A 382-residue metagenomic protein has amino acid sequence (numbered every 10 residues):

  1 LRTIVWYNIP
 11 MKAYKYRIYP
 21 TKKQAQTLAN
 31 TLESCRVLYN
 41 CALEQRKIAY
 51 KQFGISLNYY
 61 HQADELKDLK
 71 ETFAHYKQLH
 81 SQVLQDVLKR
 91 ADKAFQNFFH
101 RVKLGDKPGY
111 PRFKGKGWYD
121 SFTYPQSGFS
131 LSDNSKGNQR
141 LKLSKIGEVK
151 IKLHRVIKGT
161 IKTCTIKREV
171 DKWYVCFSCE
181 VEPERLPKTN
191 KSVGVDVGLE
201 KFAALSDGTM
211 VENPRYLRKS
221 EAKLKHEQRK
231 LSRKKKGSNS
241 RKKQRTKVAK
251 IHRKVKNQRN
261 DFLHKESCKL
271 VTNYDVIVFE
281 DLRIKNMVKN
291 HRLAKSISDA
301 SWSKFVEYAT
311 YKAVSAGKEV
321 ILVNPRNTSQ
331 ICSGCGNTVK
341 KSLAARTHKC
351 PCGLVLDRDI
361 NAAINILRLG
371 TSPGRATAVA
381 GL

Functional and structural regions predicted by a protein language model:
R2-I9, K295-S296, A300-L382: Positively charged, low-complexity nucleic-acid-binding target-recognition regions
R2-L84: Gly/serine-rich nucleotide phosphate-binding loop at the start of the catalytic core of nucleotide/ADP-ribose-handling
T21, S135, E169-V170, S206-T209 (+1 more regions): Short acidic-glycine loop/turn motifs at beta-strand connectors
A42, V87-F98, I360-G370: Stable alpha-helical structural segments in soluble proteins, enriched in small hydrophobic residues
A49-F73, K158-T163, E169-V306, P373-L382: Substrate-contacting helices/loops that form the catalytic groove of nucleic-acid and nucleotide-polymer processing
H61-K167: Acidic carboxylate diad motif detector
Y119-V181, P187, S303-E307, Y311-S315 (+4 more regions): Glycine/proline-rich, flexible active-site/cofactor-binding loop segments that harbor closely spaced acidic
